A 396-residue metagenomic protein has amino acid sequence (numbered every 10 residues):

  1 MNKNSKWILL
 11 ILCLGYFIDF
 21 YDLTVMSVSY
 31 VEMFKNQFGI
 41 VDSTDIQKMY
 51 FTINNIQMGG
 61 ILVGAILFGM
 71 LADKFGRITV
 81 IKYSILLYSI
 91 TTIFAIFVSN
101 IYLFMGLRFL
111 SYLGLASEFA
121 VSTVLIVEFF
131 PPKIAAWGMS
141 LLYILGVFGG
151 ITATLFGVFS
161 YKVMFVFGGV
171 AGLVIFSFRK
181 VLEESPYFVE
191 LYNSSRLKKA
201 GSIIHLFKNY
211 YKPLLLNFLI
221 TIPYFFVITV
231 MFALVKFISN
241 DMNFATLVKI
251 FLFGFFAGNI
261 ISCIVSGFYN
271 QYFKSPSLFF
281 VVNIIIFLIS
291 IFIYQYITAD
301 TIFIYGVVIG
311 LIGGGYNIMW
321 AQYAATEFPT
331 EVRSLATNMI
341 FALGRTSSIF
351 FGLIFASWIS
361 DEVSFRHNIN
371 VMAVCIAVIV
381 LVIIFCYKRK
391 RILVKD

Functional and structural regions predicted by a protein language model:
W7-I40, M231-K236, F351: Extracytoplasmic
S27-V28, Y210-C263: Extracytoplasmic gate region of multi-pass secondary transporters
S27-V63: Extracellular/periplasmic helix-loop-helix junction of adjacent transmembrane segments in MFS-like secondary
A65-G76, C263-K274: Helix-to-loop junctions at the C-terminal end of transmembrane segments in multipass secondary transporters
K74-I85, Q271-I284: Cytoplasmic membrane-interface "Motif A"-like loop-to-helix N-cap segments of 12-TM Major Facilitator Superfamily
G76, F97-Y102, P131, Y296-I297: Helix-breaking motifs and short loop linkers at transmembrane-helix boundaries and internal kinks in secondary membrane
L107-I144: Cytoplasmic helix-loop-helix junction between adjacent transmembrane helices in 12-TM secondary transporters
I134-V158, A171, I340-G352: Glycine-rich segments within core transmembrane alpha-helices of 12-TM secondary carriers
